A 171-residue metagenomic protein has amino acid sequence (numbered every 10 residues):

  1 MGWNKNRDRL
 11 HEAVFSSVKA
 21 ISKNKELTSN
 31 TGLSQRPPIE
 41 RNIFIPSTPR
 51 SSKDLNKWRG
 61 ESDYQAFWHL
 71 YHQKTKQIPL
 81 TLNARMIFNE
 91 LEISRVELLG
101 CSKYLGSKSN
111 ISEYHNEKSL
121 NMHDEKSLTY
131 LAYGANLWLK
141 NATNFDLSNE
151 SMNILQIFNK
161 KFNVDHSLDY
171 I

Functional and structural regions predicted by a protein language model:
M1-I171: Basic/hydrophobic alpha-helical interface regions
